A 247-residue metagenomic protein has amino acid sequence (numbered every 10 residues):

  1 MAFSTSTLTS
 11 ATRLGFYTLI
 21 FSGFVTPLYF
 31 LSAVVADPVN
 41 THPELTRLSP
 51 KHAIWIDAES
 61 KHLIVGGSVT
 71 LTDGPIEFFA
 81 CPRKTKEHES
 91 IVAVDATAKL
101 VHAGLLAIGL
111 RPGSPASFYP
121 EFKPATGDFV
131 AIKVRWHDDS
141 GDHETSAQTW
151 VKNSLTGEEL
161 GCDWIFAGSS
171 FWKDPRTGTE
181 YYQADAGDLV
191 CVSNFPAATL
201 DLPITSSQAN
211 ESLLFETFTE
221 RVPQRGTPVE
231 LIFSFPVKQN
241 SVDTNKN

Functional and structural regions predicted by a protein language model:
M1-R13: N-terminal secretory signal peptides that target proteins for export/translocation
G15-S32: Bacterial N-terminal signal peptides
P38-N247: Long, low-hydrophobicity ectodomains and other hydrophilic envelope-associated domains
